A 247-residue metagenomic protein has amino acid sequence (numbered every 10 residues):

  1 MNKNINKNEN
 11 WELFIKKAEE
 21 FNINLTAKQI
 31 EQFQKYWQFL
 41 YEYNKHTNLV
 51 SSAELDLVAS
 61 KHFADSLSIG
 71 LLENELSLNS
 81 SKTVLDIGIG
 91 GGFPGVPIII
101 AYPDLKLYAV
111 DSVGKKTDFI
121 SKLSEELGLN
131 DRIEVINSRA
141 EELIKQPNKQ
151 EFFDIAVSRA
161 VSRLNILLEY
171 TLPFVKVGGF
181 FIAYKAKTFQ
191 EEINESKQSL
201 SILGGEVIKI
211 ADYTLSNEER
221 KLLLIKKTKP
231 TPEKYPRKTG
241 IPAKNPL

Functional and structural regions predicted by a protein language model:
N2-S81, L85, K115, K122-L129: Class I SAM-dependent transferase core
W11, F33, W37, S66 (+3 more regions): A general structural signal for well-ordered alpha-helical segments in protein cores
L55, E73, G95-P97, L247: Residue-level recognition of conserved structural "scaffold" positions that shape functional pockets and channels
D86-G90: Conserved S-adenosyl-L-methionine
G91-D104: Conserved SAM-binding loop of SAM-dependent methyltransferases across substrates and taxa, primarily the Class I
D104-Y108, S112-L247: S-adenosylmethionine
